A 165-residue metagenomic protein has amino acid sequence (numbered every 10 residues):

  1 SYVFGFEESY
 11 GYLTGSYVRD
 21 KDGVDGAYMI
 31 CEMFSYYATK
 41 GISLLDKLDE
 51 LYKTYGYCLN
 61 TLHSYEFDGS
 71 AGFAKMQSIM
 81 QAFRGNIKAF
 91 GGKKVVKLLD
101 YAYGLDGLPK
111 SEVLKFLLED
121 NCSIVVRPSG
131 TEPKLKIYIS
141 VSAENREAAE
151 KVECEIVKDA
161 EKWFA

Functional and structural regions predicted by a protein language model:
S1-R127, K134-Y138, N145-K151, V157-A165: Phosphate-binding and adjacent anionic-ligand microenvironments
